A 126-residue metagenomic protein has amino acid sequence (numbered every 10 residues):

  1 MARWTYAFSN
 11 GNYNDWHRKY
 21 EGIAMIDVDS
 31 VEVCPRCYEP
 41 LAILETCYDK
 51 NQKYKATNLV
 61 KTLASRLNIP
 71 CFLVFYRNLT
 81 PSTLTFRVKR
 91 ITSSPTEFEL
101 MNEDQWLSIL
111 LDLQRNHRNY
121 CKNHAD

Functional and structural regions predicted by a protein language model:
M1-I26, L113-D126: Acidic-basic catalytic patches of nuclease active cores, encompassing PD-(D/E)XK and other metal-cofactor nuclease
F8, Q52-K55, Q105: Soluble or luminal CAZymes and related metallo-dependent hydrolases
I23, D49-L59: Active-site-adjacent loop/helix micro-motif of nuclease/hydrolase catalytic cores
V28-E32, Y38-D49: Conserved catalytic cores of phosphodiester-cleaving nucleases, focusing on short active-site segments
V31, I43-E45, K61, P70-F75: Short, hydrophobic/aromatic-rich beta-strand segments within well-structured domains
C37-Y38, D49-Q52, N78-T80: Short, charged/polar surface micro-motifs in flexible loops or helix N-caps
A64-R90: Nucleic-acid nuclease catalytic cores
R87-D126: Helix-rich interaction surfaces within compact, conserved domain-sized segments that mediate assembly or partner
